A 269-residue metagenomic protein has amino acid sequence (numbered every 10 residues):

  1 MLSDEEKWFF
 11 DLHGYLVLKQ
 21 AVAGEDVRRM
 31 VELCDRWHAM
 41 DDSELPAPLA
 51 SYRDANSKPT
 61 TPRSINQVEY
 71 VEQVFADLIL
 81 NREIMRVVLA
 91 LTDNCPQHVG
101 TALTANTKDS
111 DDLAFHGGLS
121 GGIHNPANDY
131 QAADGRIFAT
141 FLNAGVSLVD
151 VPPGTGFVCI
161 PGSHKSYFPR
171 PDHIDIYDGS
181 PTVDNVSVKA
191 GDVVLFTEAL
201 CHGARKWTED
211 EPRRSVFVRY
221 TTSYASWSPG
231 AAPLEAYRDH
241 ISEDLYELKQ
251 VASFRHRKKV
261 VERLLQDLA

Functional and structural regions predicted by a protein language model:
M1-L12, K19-N128: Non-heme Fe(II)-dependent double-stranded beta-helix
L18, V194-F196: Short hydrophobic-aromatic micro-motifs
M40-P46, H173, V193, L200-A269: Non-heme Fe(II)/2-oxoglutarate
E72-D77, P181-D184, G203-R205: Active-site rim elements
G100-L103, A144-V146, V216-Y220: A structural signal for short, well-ordered beta-strand segments
S110-N185, W227-A231: Catalytic core of non-heme Fe(II) oxygenases with the double-stranded beta-helix
G117, L148, T197-E198, Y220: Residues immediately flanking
T182-V194: Short acidic-glycine-tyrosine-enriched beta hairpin
